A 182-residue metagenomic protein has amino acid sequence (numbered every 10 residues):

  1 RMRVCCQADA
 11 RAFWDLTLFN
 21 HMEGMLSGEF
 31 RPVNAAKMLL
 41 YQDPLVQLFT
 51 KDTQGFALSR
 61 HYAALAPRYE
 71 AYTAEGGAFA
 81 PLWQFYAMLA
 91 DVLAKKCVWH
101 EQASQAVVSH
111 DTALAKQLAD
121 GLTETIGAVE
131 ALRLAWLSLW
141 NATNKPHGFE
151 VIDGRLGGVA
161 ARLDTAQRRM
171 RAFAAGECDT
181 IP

Functional and structural regions predicted by a protein language model:
R1-P182: Substrate-binding groove of N-acetylhexosamine-processing glycoside hydrolases
